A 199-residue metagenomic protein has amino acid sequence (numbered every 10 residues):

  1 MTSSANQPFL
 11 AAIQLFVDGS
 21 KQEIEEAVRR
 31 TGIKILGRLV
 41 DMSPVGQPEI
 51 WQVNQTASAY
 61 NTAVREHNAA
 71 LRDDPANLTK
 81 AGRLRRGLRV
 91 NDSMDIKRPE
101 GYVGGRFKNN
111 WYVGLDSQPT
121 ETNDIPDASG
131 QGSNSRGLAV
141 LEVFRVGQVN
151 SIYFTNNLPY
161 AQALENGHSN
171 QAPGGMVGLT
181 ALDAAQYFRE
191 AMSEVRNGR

Functional and structural regions predicted by a protein language model:
M1-R199: Short, Lys/Arg-rich flexible segments
